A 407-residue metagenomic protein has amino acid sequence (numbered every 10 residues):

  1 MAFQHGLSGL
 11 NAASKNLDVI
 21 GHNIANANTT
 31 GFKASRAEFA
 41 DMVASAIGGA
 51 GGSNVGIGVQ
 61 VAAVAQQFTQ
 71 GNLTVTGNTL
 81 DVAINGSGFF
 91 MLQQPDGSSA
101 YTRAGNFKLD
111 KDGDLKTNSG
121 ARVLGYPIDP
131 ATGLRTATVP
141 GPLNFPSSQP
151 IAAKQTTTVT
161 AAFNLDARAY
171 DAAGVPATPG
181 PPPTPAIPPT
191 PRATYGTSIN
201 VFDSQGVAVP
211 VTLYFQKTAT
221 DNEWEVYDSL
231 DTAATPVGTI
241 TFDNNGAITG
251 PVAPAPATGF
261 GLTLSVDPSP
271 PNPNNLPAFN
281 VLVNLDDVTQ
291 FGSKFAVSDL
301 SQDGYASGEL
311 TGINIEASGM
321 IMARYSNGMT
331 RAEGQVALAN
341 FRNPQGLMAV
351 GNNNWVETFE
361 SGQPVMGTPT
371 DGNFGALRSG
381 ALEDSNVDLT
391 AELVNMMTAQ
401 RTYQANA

Functional and structural regions predicted by a protein language model:
M1-S35: N-terminal intrinsically disordered, low-complexity, charge/repeat-rich segments that act as generic
F3-G6, E392, A399: Amphipathic alpha-helical coiled-coil segments and their boundaries
L10-A13, L17, L389, M396 (+1 more regions): Amphipathic alpha-helical coiled-coil segments
H22, K33-D388, L393-N395: Small/polar low-complexity and glycine-rich loop motifs
N406: Acidic/polar, glycine-anchored loop/turn motif associated with catalytic or activation segments that engage anionic
